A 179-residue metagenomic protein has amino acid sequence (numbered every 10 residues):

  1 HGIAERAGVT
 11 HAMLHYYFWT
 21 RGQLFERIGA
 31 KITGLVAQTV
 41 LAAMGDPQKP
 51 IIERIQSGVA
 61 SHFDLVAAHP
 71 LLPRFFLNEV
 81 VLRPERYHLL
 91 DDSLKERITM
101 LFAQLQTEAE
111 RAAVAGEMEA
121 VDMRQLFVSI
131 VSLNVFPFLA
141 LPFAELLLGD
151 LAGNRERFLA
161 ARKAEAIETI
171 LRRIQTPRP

Functional and structural regions predicted by a protein language model:
H1-Q23, R27: Helix-turn-helix
Y17-L41, Q48, Q56: An amphipathic alpha-helix adjacent to DNA-recognition modules
E26, A30, A60, D92-K95: Alpha-helical transmembrane segments of multi-pass integral membrane proteins
L35-L41, E53, R86-V114, R124-Q125 (+1 more regions): Amphipathic alpha-helical packing segments from all-alpha helical-bundle domains
A42-R74, F102-Q104, A115, M123-F127 (+1 more regions): Hydrophobic alpha-helical connector segments
S61-D64, T99-A115, E119, L133-P179: C-terminal peripheral helix-coil segments that are non-catalytic and often amphipathic
A68-D92, L141-L148: Amphipathic alpha-helical segments used for helix-helix packing
